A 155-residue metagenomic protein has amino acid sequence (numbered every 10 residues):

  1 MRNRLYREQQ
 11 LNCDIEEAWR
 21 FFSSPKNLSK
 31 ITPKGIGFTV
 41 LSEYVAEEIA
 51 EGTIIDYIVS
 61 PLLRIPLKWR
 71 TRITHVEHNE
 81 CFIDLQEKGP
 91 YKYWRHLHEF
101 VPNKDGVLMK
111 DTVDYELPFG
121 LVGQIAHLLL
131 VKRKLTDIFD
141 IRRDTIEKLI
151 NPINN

Functional and structural regions predicted by a protein language model:
M1-A46, A50: Hydrophobic ligand-binding cavity/cleft-lining segments
R4-Y6, P66-R70, K92-H96: Short, surface-exposed coil-to-beta transition loops
Q9, D56-Y57, D84, D111-V113: Preference for bulky hydrophobic residues occupying beta-strand positions in well-ordered beta-sheet regions
L11-C13, V59-L63, H75, P90 (+1 more regions): Beta-strand elements of well-folded, non-transmembrane domains
I15, T74-C81, E99-L108: A short, structured loop/turn motif at beta-sheet edges
E16-R20, P102-L108, D137-D140, D144 (+1 more regions): Replace "anionic and nucleotidyl ligands
V40-K88, I141-N155: Glycine-rich portal/gate segments that line the openings of hydrophobic small-molecule binding cavities
L85-D137: Beta-strand/loop substructures that line and gate deep hydrophobic ligand-binding cavities in soluble
